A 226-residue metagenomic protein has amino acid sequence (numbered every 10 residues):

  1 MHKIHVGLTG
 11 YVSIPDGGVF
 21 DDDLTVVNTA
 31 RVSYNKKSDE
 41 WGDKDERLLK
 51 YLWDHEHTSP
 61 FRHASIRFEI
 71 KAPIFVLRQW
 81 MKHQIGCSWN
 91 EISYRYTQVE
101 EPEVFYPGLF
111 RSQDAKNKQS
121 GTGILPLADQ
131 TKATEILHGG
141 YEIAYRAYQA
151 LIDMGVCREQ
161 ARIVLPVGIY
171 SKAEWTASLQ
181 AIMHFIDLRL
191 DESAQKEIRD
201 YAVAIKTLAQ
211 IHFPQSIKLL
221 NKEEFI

Functional and structural regions predicted by a protein language model:
M1-I226: Family-specific signature for flavin-dependent thymidylate synthase
